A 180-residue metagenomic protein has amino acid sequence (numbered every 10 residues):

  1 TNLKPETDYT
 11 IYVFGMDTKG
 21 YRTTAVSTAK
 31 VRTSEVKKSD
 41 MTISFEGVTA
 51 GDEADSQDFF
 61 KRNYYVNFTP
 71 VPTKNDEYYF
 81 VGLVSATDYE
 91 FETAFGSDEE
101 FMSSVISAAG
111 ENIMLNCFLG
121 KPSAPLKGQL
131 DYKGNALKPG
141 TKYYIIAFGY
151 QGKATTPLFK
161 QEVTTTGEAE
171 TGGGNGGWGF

Functional and structural regions predicted by a protein language model:
T1-D8, N112-P125, D131-K142: Surface-exposed, short loops/turns at beta-strand junctions within beta-sandwich domains
T10-M16, Y144-F148: Extracellular recognition modules
T18-S39, L126-D131, Y150-G172: Extracellular fibronectin type III
K38-G47: Boundary/junction segments of secreted and surface-exposed precursor proteins
E46-A54: Short, solvent-exposed loop/edge segments of extracellular or virion-exposed proteins
D55-R62: Short, solvent-exposed loop/linker segments at the N-terminal edge of repeated beta-sheet extracellular domains
Y64-I106: Solvent-exposed loop/turn segments flanking beta-strands in beta-repeat/beta-sandwich domains
E170-F180: Ser/Thr/Gly/Pro-rich low-complexity, disordered linker/stalk segments of secreted and cell-surface proteins
